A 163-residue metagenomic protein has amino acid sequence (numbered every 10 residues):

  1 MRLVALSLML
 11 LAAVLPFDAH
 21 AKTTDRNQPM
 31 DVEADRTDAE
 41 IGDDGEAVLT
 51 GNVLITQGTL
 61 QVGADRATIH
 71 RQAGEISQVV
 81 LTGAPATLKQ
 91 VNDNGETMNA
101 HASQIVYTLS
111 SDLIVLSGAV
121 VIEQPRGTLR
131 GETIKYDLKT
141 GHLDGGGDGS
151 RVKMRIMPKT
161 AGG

Functional and structural regions predicted by a protein language model:
M1-G163: Mature-chain termini and adjacent capping regions
